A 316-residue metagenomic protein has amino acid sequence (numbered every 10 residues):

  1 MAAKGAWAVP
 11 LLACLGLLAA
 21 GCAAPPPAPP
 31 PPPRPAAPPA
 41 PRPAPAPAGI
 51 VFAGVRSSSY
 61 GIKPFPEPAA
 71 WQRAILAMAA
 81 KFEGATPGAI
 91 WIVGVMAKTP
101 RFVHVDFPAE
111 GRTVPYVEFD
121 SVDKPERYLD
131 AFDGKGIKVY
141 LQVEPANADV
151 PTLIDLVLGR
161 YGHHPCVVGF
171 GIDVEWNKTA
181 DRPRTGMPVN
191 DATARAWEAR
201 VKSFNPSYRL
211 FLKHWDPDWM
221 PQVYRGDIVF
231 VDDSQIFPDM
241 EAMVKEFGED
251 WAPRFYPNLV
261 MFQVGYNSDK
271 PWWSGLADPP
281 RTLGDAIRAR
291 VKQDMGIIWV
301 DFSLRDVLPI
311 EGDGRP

Functional and structural regions predicted by a protein language model:
A19-G21: C-terminal motif of bacterial Sec signal peptides marking the signal peptidase cleavage site
A23-A36: Bacterial Sec signal peptide processing site at the extreme N-terminus
P45-T99: Catalytic domains of carbohydrate-active enzymes, especially glycoside hydrolases
P87-Q142, N190-T193, W197-Y208: Aromatic-lined substrate-binding rim segments of carbohydrate-active enzymes
I137-P151, E198-M220, L259-N267: Aromatic-lined carbohydrate-recognition surfaces of secreted/lumenal glycan-active proteins
T152-G159, D216-M243: Substrate-binding cleft/loops of secretory-pathway carbohydrate-active enzymes
R160-P188: Active-site groove signature of glycoside hydrolases
Q235-P316: Substrate-binding cleft of secreted/luminal carbohydrate-active enzymes
